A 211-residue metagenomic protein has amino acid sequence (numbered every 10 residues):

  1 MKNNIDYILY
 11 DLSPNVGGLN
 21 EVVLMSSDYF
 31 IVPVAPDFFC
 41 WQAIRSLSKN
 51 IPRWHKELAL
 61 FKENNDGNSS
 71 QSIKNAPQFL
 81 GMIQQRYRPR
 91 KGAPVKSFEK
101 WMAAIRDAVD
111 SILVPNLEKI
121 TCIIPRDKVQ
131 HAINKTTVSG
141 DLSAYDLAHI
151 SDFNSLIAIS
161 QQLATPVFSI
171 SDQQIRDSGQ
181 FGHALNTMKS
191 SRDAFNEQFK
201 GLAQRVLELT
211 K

Functional and structural regions predicted by a protein language model:
M1-E118: Conserved catalytic-core segment of NTP-binding enzymes
N64-K211: C-terminal lobe/tail of nucleotide-utilizing enzymes
